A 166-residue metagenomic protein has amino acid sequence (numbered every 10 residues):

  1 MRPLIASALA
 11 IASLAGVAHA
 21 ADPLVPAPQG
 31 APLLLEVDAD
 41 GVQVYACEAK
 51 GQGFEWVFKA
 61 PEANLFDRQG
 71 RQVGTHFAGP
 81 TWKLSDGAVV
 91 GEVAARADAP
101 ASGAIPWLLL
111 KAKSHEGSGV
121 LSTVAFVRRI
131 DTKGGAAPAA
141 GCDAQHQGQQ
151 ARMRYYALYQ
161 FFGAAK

Functional and structural regions predicted by a protein language model:
M1-S7: Bacterial N-terminal signal peptides that target proteins for export
S7-A15: Bacterial N-terminal signal peptides
G16-A20: Sec/Tat signal peptide C-region and signal peptidase I cleavage site
A21-Q43, G51-K166: Primary mode marks residue(s) on the alpha4-beta5-alpha5 output face of response regulator receiver
